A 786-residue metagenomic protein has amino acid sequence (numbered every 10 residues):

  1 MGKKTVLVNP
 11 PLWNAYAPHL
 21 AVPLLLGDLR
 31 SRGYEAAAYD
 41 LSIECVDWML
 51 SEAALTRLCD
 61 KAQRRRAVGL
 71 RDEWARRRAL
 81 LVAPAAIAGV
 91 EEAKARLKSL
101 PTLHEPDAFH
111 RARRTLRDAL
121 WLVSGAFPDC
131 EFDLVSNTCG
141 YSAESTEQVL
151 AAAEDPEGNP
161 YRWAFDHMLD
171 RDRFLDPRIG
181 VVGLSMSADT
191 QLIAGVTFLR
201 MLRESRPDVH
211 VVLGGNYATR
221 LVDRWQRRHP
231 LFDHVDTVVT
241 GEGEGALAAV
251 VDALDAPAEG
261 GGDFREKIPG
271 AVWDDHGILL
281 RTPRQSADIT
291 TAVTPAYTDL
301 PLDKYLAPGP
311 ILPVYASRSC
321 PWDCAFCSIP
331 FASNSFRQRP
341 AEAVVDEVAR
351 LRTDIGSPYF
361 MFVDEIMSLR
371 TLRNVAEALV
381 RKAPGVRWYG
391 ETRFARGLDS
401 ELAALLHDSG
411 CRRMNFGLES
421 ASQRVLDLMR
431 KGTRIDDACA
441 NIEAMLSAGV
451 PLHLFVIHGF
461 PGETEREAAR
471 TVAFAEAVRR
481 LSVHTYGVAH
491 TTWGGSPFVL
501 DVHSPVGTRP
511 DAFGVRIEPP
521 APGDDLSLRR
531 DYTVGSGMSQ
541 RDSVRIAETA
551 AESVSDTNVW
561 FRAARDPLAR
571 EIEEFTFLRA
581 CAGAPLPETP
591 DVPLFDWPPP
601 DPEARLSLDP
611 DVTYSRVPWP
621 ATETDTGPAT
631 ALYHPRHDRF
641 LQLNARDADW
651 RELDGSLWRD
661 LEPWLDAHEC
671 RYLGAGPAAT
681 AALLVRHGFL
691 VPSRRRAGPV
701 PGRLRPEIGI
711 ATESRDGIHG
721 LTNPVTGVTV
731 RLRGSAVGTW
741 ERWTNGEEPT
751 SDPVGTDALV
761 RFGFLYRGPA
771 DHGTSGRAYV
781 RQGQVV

Functional and structural regions predicted by a protein language model:
K4, L12-A15, H19-L55, A93 (+1 more regions): Glycine-rich beta-alpha loop elements in corrinoid/cobalamin-binding modules across cobalamin-dependent enzymes
V6-P10, V181, D208, V212 (+3 more regions): Conserved SAM/AdoMet-binding glycine-rich loop
V6-V8, L12, Y16, L24-L26 (+5 more regions): C-terminal accessory regions of radical SAM enzymes
R227-A249, D408-R412, R470-G495, L500: Structural recognition of alpha->loop->beta junctions
E266-T298, K304, A316: Extended catalytic-interface subdomain
L306-E342: Canonical Radical SAM [4Fe-4S] cluster-binding loop centered on the CxxxCxxC motif and its immediate flanking residues
L578-T630, A678-D716: Hydrophobic packing positions characteristic of elongated beta-solenoid/beta-helix-type spike/fiber shafts
R636-H719, N723-V786: Long, charge-rich, low-complexity alpha-helical segments
